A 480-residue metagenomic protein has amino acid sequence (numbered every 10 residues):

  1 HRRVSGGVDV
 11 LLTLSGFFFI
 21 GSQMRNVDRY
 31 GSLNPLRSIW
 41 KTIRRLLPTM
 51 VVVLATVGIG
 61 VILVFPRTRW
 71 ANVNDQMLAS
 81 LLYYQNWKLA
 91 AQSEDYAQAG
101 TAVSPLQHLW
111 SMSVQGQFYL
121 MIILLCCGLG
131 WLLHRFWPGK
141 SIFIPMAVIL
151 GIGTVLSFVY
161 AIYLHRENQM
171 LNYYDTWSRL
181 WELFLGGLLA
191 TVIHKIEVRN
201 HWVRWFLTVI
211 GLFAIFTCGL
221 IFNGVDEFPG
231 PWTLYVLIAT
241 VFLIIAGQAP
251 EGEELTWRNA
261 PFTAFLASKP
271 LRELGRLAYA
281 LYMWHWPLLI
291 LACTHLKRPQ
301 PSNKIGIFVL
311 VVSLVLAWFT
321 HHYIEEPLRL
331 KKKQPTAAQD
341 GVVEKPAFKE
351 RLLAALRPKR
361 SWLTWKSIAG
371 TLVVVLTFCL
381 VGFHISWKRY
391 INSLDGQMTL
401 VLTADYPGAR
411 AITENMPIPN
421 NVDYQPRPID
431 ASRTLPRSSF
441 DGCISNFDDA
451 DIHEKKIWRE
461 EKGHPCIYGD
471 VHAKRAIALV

Functional and structural regions predicted by a protein language model:
H1-A338, V343, A347-F348, A354 (+1 more regions): Membrane-interface helix/loop caps of multi-pass membrane proteins
G224, L296-K304, H322, E326-V480: Extracellular/periplasmic envelope-modification machinery, especially enzymes that add or remove acyl/ester groups on
